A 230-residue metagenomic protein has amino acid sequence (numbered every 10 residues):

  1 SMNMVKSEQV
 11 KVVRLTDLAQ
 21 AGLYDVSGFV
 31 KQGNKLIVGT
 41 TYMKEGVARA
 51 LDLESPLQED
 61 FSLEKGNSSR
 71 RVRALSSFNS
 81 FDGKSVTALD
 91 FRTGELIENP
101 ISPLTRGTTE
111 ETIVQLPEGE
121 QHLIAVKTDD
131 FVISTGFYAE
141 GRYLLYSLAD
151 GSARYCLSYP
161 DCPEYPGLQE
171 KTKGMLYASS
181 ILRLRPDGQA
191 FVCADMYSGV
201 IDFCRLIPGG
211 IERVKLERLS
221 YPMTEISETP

Functional and structural regions predicted by a protein language model:
E8-A19, D60-R71, E110-P117, S152-M175 (+1 more regions): Surface-exposed loop and turn segments in beta-propeller and other repeat-based domains that flank or scaffold
R14-G46: Beta-strand-rich domains and repeat architectures in extracellular enzymes and scaffolds, especially beta-propellers
S27-K31, S77-F81, L123-T128, G174-D187 (+1 more regions): Structural signature of eukaryotic scaffold interfaces centered on beta-propeller domains
V38-K44, A88-R92, I133-Y138, C193-M196: Conserved beta-strand positions in repeat-built beta-propeller and related beta-rich domains
E45-A50, G94-N99, E140-L145, S198-C204: Structural motif
D52-P56, P100-T105, S147-G151, R205-G209: Short loop/turn segments that connect beta-strands within beta-propeller blades
L57-T87, F91, I113: Blade-loop segments of beta-propeller domains
F91-G136, G141, C162: Asp-box/WD-like beta-propeller blade repeats and closely related beta-sheet repeat scaffolds
